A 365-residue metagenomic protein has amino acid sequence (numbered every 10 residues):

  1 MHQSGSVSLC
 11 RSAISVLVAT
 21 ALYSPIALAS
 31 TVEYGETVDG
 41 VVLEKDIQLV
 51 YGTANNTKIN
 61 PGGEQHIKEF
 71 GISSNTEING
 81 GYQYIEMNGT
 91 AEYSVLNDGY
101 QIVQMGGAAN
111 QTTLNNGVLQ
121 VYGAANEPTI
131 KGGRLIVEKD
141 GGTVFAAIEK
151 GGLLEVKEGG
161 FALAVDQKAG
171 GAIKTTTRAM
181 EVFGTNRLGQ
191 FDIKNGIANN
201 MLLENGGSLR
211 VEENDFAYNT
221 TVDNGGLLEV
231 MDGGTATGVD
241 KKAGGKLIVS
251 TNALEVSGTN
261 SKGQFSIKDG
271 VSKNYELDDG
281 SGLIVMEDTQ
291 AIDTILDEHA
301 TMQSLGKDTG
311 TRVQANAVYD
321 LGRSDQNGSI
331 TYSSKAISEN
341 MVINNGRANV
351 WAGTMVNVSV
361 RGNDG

Functional and structural regions predicted by a protein language model:
M1-I26: Bacterial Sec-dependent N-terminal signal peptides
A27-T31, G35: Boundary at the C-terminal end of the N-terminal hydrophobic targeting segment
Y34-D39, K45-I47, G52-T57, G63-Q65 (+33 more regions): The right-handed parallel beta-helix/beta-solenoid scaffold, focusing on the short coil/turn and N-cap positions
